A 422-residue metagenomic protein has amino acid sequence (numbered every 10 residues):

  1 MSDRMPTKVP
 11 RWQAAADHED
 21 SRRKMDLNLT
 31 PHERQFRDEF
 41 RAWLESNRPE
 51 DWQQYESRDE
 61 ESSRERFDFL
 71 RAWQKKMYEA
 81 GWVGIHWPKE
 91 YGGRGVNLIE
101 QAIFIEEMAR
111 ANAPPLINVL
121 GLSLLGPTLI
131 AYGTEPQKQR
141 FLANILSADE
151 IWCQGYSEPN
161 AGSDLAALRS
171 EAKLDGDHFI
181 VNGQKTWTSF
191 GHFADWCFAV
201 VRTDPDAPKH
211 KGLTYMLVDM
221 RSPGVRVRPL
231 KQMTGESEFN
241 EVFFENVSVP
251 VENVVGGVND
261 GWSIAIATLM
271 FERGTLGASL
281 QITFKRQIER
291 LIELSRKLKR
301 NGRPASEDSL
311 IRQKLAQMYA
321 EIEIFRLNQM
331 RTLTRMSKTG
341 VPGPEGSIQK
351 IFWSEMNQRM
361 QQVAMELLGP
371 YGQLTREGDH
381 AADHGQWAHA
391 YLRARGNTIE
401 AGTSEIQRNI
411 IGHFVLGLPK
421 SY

Functional and structural regions predicted by a protein language model:
D26, I99, I103-F104, L124 (+3 more regions): Glycine-rich phosphate/cofactor-binding loops in nucleotide/flavin-utilizing enzymes
L29, Q35, V225-F325, N397 (+1 more regions): Glycine-rich beta->alpha junctions and the first turn(s) of the following alpha-helix
W52-E61, R300-R312, E323-D379: C-terminal helix-coil-helix/basic helical segment that borders enzyme active sites and/or dimer interfaces and provides
R71-D149, S189-W196, I322, M336-P344 (+3 more regions): Internal helix-loop-helix
A148-Y156, V200: A short, Trp-centered hydrophobic/proline-enriched beta-strand micro-motif
S170-K173: A structural signal for short hydrophobic beta-strand segments in well-ordered beta-sheet cores
D177-H178, N182-R228: A short core secondary-structure module
